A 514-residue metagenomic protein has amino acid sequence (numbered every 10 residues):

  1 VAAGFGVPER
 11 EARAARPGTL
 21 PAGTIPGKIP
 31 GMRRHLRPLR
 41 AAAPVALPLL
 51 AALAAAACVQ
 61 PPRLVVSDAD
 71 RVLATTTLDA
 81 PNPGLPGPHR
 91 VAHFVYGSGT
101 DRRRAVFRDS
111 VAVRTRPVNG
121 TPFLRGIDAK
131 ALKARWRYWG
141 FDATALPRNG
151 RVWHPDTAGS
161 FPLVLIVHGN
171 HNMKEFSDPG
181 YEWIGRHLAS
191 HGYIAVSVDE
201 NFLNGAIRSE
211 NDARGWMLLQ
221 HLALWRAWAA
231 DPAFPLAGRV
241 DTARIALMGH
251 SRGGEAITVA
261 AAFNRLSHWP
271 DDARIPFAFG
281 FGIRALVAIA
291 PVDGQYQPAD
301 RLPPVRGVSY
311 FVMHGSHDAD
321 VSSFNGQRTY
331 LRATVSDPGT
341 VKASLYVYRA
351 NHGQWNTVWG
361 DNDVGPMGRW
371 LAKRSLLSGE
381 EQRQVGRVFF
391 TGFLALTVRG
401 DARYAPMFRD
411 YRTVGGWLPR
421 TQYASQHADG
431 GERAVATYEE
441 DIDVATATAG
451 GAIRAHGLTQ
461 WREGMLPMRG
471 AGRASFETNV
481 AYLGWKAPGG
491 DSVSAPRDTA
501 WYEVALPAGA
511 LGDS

Functional and structural regions predicted by a protein language model:
P62-D70, L78-D79, R349-N351, V358-G512: Alpha/beta-hydrolase-fold serine-hydrolase catalytic core, especially in secreted/extracellular enzymes
P62-G159: Short conserved active-site loop signatures built around small residues
G159, S209-E255: Gly/Ser-rich "nucleophile elbow"/oxyanion-hole loop immediately N-terminal to the catalytic nucleophile in hydrolases
S160-G169: Short beta-strand element of the alpha/beta-hydrolase
S177-L219, A223, V341-S344, Y348: Active-site machinery of serine-nucleophile hydrolases
G254-L266: Short glycine-enriched nucleophile-adjacent loop and the immediately C-terminal alpha-helix near the catalytic center
H268-P291: A conserved short beta-strand
P303-E380: Active-site-adjacent alpha-helix of alpha/beta-hydrolase-fold enzymes
